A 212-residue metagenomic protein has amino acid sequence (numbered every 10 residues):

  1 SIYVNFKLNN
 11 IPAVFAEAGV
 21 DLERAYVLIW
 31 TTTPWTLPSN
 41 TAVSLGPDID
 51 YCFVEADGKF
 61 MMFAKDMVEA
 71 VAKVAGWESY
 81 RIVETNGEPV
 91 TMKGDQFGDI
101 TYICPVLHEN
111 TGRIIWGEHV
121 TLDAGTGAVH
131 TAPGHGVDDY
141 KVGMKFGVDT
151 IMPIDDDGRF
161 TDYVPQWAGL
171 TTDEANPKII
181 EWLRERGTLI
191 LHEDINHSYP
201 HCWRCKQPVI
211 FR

Functional and structural regions predicted by a protein language model:
S1-P38, Y51, D99-I103, E109-T111 (+2 more regions): Residue patterns forming the tRNA-binding/recognition surfaces of aminoacyl-tRNA synthetases and related DALR
A42, I49, F53-A128, V137-K141: Protease-associated
